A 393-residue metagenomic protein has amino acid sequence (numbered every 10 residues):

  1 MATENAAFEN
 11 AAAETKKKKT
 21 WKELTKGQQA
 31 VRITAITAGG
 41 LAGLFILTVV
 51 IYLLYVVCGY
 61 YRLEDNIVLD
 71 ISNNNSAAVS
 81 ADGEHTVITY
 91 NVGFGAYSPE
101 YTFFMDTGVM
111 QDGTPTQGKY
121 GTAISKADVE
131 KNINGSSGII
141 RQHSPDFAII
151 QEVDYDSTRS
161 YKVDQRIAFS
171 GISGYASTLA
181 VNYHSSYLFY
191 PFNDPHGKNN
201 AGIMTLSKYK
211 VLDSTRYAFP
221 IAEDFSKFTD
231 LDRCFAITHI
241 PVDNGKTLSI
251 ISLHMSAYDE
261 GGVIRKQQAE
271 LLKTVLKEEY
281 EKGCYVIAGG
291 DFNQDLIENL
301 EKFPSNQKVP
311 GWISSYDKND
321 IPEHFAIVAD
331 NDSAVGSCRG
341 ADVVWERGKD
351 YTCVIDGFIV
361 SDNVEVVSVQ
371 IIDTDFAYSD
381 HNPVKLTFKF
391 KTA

Functional and structural regions predicted by a protein language model:
E4-G171, L179-Y190, D194-N200: N-terminal, active-site-proximal structural segment of metallo-dependent hydrolase catalytic domains
T20-L41, L54-N75, K277-I287, Q294-A393: Metal-dependent phosphoester-hydrolase catalytic domains
I71-N74, N134-S136, E223-D224, D232-I237: Alpha-helical scaffolding within the catalytic cores of extracellular/periplasmic polymer-degrading hydrolases
A77-V87, P99, K198-T215, T229-L253 (+2 more regions): Beta-strand-turn-beta hairpins that frame and shape the catalytic cleft of phosphate-ester-processing enzymes
T86-V92, T116-T122, N132-K162, L206 (+5 more regions): Active-site beta-strand/loop signature of hydrolases that rely on acidic residues for catalysis
S98-F103, K162-V163, F189-N193, A218 (+4 more regions): Short aromatic-enriched loop/helix-cap "lid" or pocket-rim segments at secondary-structure transitions that line
K119-S125, V153-Y155, F219-K227, H254-R265: Surface-exposed cleft-lining segments at the edges of enzyme active sites
S177-S185, S214-P220, S368-I372: Conserved S-adenosyl-L-methionine
